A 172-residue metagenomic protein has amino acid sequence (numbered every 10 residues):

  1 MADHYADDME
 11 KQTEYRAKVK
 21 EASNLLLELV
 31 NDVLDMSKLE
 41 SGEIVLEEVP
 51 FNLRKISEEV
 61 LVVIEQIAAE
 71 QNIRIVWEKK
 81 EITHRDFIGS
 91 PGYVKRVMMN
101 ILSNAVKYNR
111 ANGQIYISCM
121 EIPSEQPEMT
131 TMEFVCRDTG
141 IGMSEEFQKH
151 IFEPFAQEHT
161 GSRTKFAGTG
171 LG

Functional and structural regions predicted by a protein language model:
E21-L26: Short alpha-helical segment of the dimerization/phosphotransfer core of two-component systems
S37-E48: Helix-loop junction within the histidine kinase core
E47-N52, A69, R74-R85, I122: Conserved catalytic submotifs in the C-terminal HATPase_c
E47-V62, K95: A conserved beta-strand-to-alpha-helix junction within the catalytic ATP-binding
Q66, I141-G142: Glycine-rich G1-box
A105-V106: Short helix-loop "hinge" at the ATP-lid/N-box region of the Bergerat-fold HATPase_c
N112-Q126: Short beta-strand/loop element within the Bergerat-fold HATPase_c
M143-Q157: Short conserved segment of the HATPase_c
